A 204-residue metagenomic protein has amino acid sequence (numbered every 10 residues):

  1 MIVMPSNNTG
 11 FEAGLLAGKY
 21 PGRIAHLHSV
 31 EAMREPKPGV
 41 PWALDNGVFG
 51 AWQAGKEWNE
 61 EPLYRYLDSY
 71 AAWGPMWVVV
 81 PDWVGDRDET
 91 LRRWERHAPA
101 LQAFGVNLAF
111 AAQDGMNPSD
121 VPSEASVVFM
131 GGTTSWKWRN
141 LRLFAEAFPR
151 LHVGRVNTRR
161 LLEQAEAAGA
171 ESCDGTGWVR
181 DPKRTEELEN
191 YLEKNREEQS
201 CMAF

Functional and structural regions predicted by a protein language model:
M1-M4, P21-A25, P41-A43, P75-V79 (+4 more regions): Structural preference for beta-strand elements that scaffold enzyme active sites
M1-W83, R87-E95, E166, T185-E189 (+1 more regions): Non-catalytic, usually N-terminal nucleic-acid engagement modules in DNA/RNA processing proteins
S6-G10, G47-F49, P81-G85, Q113-G115 (+3 more regions): Active-site beta-loop-alpha junctions enriched in small/polar residues
G10-A13, V30-R34, N117-S119, K137-R139 (+1 more regions): Short, well-ordered alpha-helical microsegments
P41, E95-N107, K137-T158, E197-A203: Alpha-helix-loop-beta-strand connector modules within alpha/beta enzyme cores
F49, G132-N140, A147, E163-E197: Glycine-rich phosphate-binding active-site loops on the catalytic face of alpha/beta enzymes
E57-P62, N117-S123, L151, N157-G175: Catalytic cores of alpha/beta
E89-E95, N117-S126, W138-L143: Distinct, well-ordered alpha-helical segments
